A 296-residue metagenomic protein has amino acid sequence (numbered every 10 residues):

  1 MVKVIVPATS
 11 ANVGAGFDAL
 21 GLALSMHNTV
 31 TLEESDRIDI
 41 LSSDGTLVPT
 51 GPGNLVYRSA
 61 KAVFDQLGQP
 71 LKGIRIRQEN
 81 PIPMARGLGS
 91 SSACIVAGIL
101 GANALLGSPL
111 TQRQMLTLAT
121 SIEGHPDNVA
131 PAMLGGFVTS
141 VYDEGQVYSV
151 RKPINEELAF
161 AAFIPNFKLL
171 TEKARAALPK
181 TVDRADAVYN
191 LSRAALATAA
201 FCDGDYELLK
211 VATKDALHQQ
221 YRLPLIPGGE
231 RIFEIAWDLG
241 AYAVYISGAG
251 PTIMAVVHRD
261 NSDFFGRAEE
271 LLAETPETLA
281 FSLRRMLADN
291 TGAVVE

Functional and structural regions predicted by a protein language model:
M1-R86, L100, S108-L110, A288-T291 (+1 more regions): ATP-binding N-lobe of GHMP and related small-molecule kinases
S10-N12, G16-A23, L88-I95, E123-V138: FAD-binding core of FAD-dependent oxidoreductases, characterized by glycine-rich FAD pyrophosphate-binding loops
M26, D36, G136, I164-L169 (+4 more regions): Glycine-rich beta-alpha junction loops
M26, L88-Q112, M133-V138, D143: DPxDG-like acidic metal-binding loop motif
E33, A132-D143, M254-H258, V295-E296: Short beta-strand-to-turn element immediately C-terminal to the catalytic PLP-Schiff-base lysine in fold type I
L110-E157, V244, G250: Alpha/beta catalytic cores of group-transfer enzymes, especially the acyltransferase/condensing modules of polyketide
A161-P224: Active-site rim beta-loop-alpha module in soluble metabolic enzymes
F201-E296: Glycine-rich, charge-dense phosphate/pyrophosphate-binding loop(s) and the adjacent flexible "lid"/catalytic subdomain
